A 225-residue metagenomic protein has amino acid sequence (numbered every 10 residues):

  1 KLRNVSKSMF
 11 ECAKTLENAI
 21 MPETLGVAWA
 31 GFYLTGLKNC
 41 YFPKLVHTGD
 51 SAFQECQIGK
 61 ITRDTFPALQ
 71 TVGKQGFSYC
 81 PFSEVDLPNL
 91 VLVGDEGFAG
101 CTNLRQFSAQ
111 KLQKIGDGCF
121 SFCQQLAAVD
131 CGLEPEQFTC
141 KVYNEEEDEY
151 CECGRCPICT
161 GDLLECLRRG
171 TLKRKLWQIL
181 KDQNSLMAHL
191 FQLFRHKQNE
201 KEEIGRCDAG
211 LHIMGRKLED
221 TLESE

Functional and structural regions predicted by a protein language model:
K1-N4, C12-G26, T35-H47, Q57-T71 (+3 more regions): Structural signature of tandem-repeat unit edges
V5, E223-E225: A positional/structural detector of protein chain ends, strongest at the extreme C-terminus and weakly at the extreme
G205-D208, M214-T221: Eukaryotic intrinsically disordered, low-complexity regulatory regions enriched in Ser/Thr/Pro and acidic residues
